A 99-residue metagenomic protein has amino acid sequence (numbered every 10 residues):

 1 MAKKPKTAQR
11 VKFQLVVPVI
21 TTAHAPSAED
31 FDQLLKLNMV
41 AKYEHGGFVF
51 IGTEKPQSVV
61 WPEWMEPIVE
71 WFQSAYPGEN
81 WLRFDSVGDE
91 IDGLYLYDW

Functional and structural regions predicted by a protein language model:
A2-V60: Acidic (Asp/Glu-rich) sequence patches and key acidic residues that form negatively charged surfaces used
V60-W99: Short, compact, well-ordered microdomains
